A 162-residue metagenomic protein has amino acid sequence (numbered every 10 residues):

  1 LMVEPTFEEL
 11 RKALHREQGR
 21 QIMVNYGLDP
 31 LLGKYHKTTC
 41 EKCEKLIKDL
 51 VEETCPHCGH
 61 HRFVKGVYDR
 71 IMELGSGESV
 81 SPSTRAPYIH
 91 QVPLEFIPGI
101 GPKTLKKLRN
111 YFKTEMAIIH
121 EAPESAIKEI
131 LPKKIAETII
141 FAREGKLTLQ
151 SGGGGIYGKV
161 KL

Functional and structural regions predicted by a protein language model:
L1-L162: Charged catalytic cores and adjacent phosphate/nucleic-acid-binding surfaces used for phosphate/nucleic-acid chemistry
